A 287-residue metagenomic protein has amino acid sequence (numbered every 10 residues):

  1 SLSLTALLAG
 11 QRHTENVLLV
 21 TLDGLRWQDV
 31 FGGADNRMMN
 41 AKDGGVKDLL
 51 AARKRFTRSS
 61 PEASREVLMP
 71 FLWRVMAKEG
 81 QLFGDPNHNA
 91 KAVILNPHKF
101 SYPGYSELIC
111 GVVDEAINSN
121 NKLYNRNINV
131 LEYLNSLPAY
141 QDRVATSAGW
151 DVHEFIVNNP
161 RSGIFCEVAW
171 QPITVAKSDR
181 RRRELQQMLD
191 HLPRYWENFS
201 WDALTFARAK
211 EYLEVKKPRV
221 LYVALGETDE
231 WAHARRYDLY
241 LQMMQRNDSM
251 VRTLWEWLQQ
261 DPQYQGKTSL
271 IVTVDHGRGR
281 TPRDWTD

Functional and structural regions predicted by a protein language model:
H13, Q28, G32-H98: Short, structured active-site-proximal loop/turn typified by the sulfatase FGly-forming signature C/S-X-P-X-R
H13-L18, K78-G84, P138-V144, V215-L221 (+1 more regions): Loop/turn elements at helix/coil->beta-strand transitions in domains of secreted/extracellular proteins
L18-L19, W27, N247-T286: Metal-dependent active-site segment of extracytoplasmic phospho-/sulfohydrolases and closely related
D23-Q28, N36, A90-V93, D114-E115 (+3 more regions): Solvent-exposed loop/turn segments at secondary-structure junctions within structured extracellular/periplasmic domains
Q28-D35, N87, S119-N121, I156-P160 (+2 more regions): Short, solvent-exposed loop/turn and secondary-structure capping segments
F56-A63, I94-N96, A116-K122, L192-F199 (+2 more regions): Second-shell loop/turn segments in exported
P97-K99, P103-D190: Catalytic-site neighborhoods of secreted/periplasmic enzymes that process anionic sulfate/phosphate groups
N159-R161, A207-T253: Active-site His/acidic residue clusters
